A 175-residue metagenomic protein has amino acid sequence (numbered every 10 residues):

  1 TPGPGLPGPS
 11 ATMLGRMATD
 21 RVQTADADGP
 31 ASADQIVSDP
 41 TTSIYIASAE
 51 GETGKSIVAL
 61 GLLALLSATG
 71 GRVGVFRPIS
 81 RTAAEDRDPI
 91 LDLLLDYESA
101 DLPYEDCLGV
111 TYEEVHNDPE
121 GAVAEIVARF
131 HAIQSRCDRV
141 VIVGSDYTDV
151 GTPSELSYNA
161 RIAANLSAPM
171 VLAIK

Functional and structural regions predicted by a protein language model:
G3-P4, P9, P30-S32: Intrinsically disordered, low-complexity segments enriched in serine/proline and basic residues
L14-Y45: Extreme N-terminal, non-catalytic leader segments that precede Walker-type/kinase nucleotide-binding cores
T19, T24, R72-G74, V140: Non-catalytic terminal accessory/regulatory regions of metabolic enzymes
D34, A64-S67, N159-I162: A generic local secondary-structure boundary/capping motif
T42, G71-R72, D138, A168: Short coil/turn segments at beta-strand junctions that form active-site/ligand-binding loops
S43, S48-E50, I57-A132: N-terminal phosphate/diphosphate-binding loop that engages ATP/GTP or pyrophosphate donors across diverse enzyme folds
E52-T53, A83, T148-G151: Short, small-residue-enriched loops and turns at beta-alpha junctions that line or gate enzyme active sites
A128-K175: Phosphate/Mg2+-binding loops and adjacent switch elements in nucleotide/diphosphate-handling enzyme cores
